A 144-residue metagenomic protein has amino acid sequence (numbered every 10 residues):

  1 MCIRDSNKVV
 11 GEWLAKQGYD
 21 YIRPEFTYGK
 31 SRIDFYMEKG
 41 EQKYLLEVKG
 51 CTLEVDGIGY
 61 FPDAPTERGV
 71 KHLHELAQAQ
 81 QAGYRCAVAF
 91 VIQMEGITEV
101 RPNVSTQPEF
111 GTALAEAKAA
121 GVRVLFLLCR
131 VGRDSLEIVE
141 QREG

Functional and structural regions predicted by a protein language model:
M1-S6: Conserved small/polar residues in nucleotide/adenosyl-binding loops
W13-Y28: A short acidic/basic microdomain associated with nuclease active sites
F26, M37-K39, V48-G50, F90-I92 (+1 more regions): Short, structured patches in soluble enzyme cores that scaffold and shape functional sites
F26-G29, I33, T66: Charge/polar-rich, low-complexity and marginally structured segments
F35-D63, L76: Conserved catalytic cores of phosphodiester-cleaving nucleases, focusing on short active-site segments
G57-E67, A77-T106, L128: Nucleic-acid nuclease catalytic cores
V70-Q78, E109-A113: A short, acidic, amphipathic alpha-helical segment used as a generic capping/interface helix at domain edges
Q93-G144: Domain-level recognition of nuclease-like catalytic cores that cleave nucleotide substrates
